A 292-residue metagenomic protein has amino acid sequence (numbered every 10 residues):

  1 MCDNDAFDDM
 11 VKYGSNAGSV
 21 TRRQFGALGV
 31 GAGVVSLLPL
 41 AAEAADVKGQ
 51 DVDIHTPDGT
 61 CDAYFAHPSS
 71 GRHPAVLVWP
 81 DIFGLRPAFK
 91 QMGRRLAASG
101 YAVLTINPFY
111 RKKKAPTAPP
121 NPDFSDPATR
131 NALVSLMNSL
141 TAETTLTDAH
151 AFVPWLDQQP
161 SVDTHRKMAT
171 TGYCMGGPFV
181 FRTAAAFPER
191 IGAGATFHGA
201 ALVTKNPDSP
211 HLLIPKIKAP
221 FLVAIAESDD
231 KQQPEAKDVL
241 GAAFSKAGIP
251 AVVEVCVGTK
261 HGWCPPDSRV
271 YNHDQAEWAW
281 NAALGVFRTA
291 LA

Functional and structural regions predicted by a protein language model:
M1-V20: N-terminal secretory signal peptides
G18-Q24, V34-D46: N-terminal twin-arginine translocation
L40-P68: N-terminal cap/lid segment of alpha/beta-hydrolase-fold proteins
H73-D81: Short beta-strand element of the alpha/beta-hydrolase
P122-A169: Gly/Ser-rich "nucleophile elbow"/oxyanion-hole loop immediately N-terminal to the catalytic nucleophile in hydrolases
H150-P210: Primarily recognizes the serine-hydrolase "nucleophile elbow" in alpha/beta-hydrolase and SGNH/GDSL folds
V223-I225: Short beta-strand/loop motif that positions the catalytic acidic residue of the alpha/beta-hydrolase fold
P250-A292: C-terminal catalytic histidine-bearing segment of alpha/beta-hydrolase fold enzymes
